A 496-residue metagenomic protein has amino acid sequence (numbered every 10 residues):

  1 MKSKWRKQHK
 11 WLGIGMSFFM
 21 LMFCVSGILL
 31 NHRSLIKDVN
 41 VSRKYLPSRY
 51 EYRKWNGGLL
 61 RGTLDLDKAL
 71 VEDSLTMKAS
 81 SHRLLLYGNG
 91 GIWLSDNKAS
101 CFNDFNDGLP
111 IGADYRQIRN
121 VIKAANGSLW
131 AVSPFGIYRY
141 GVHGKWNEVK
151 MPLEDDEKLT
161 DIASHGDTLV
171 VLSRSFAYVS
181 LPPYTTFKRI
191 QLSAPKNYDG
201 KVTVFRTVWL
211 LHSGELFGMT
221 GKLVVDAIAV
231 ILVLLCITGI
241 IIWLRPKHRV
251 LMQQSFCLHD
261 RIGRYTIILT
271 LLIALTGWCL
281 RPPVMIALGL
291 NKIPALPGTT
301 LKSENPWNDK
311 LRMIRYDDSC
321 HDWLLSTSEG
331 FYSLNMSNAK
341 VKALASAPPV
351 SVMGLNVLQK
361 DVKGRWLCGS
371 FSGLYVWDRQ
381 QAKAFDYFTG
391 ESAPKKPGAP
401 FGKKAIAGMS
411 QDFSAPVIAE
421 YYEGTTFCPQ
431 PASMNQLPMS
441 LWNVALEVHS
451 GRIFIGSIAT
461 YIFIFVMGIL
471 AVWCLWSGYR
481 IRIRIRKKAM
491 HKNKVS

Functional and structural regions predicted by a protein language model:
K2-M16, M219-L275, L280-P282, I458-S496: Juxtamembrane interface at the cytosolic side of transmembrane helices
L30-K54, R281-W307: Alpha-helical transmembrane signal-anchor/signal-peptide segments
W55-K78, G112-A124, D155-D167, E304-Y316 (+2 more regions): Repeated scaffold domains used in trafficking and secretory/extracellular systems, primarily beta-propellers
R83-L86, S128-W130, T168-V171, D322-L324 (+2 more regions): Conserved beta-propeller blade signature
S95-D96, Y140, V179-P182, S333-L334 (+1 more regions): Conserved Ser/Thr-centered positions that define the repeating blades of beta-propeller domains
F102-G108, N147-L153, T186-K201, K342-P348 (+2 more regions): Beta-propeller fold detector
L169-T207, L367, D412-V444: Extended, hydrophilic extramembrane loops/domains of integral membrane proteins
A194, Y198-G200, F205-H212, K222-D226 (+1 more regions): Membrane-proximal extracellular juxtamembrane segment immediately upstream of a following transmembrane helix
